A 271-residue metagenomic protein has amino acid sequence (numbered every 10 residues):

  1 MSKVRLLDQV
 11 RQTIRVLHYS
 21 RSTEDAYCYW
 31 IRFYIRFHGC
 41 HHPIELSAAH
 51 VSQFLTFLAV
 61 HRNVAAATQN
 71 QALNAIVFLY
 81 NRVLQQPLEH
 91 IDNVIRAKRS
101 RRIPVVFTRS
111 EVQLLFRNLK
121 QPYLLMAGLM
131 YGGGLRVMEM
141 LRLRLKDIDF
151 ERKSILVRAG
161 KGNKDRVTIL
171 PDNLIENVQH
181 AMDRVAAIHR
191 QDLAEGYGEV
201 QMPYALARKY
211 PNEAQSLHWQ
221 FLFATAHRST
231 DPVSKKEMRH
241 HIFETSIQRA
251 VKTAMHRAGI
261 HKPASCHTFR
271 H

Functional and structural regions predicted by a protein language model:
M1-H271: Conserved catalytic core of the tyrosine transesterase superfamily
